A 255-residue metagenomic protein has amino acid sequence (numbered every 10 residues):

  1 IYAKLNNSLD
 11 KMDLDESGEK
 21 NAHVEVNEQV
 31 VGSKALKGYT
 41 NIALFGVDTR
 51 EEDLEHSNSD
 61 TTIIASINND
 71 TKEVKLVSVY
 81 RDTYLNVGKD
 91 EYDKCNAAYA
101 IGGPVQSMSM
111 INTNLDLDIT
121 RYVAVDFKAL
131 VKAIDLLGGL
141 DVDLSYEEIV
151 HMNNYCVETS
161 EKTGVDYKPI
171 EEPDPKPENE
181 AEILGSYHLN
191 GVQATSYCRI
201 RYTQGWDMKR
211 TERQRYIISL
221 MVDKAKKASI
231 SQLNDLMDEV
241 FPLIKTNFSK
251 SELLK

Functional and structural regions predicted by a protein language model:
I1-K72, R199: Entry/capping segment at the start of metal-dependent catalytic domains with acidic active-site entry clusters
E19-G32, K37-Y39, E52, T83-D93 (+3 more regions): C-terminal solvent-exposed extensions
E25-V30, L44-E52, N58-I63, A97-N114 (+2 more regions): N-terminal post-signal-peptidase region of extra-cytosolic proteins
K37-T40, S57-T62, T71-V79, D90 (+6 more regions): Extracytoplasmic
T49-L54, D93-I101, D116-R121, L184 (+3 more regions): Second-shell loop/turn segments in exported
E55, D135-Q232: Flexible, polar/acidic helix-loop-strand segments at domain edges
T61, Y92, P104-N112, F127-V131 (+6 more regions): Extracytoplasmic/secreted envelope proteins and their assembly/folding machinery, especially bacterial periplasmic
K75-G102, Y146: Flexible, solvent-exposed short loops/turns enriched in glycine
